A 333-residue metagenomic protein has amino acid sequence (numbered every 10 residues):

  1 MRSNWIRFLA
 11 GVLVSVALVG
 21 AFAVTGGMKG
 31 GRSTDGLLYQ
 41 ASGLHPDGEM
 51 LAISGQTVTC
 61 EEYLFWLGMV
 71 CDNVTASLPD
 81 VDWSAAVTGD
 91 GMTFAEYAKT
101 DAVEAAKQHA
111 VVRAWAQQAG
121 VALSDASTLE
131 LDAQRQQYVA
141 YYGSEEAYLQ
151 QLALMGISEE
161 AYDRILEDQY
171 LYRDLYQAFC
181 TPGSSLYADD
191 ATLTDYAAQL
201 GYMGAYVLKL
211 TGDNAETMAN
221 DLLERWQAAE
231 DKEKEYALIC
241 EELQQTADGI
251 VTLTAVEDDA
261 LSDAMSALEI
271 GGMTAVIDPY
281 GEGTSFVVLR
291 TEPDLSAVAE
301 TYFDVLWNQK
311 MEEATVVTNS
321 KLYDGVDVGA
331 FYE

Functional and structural regions predicted by a protein language model:
M1-E96, T100, D263-A267, E313-E333: Short, low-structural-confidence N-terminal segments
N4, A147-A153, I157-P182, L186: Non-catalytic accessory/assembly modules
G36-L37, D163, Y172-Y206: Acidic/polar surface patches and capping/hinge elements
H45-A76, A110-A116, D168-C180, G204-G212 (+4 more regions): FKBP-type peptidyl-prolyl cis-trans isomerase
G48-S54, M92-V103, V112-A122, R135-Y138 (+6 more regions): Second-shell loop/turn segments in exported
E61, T93, Y97-A110, A122-L129 (+7 more regions): Soluble non-cytosolic domains of exported or imported proteins
S84-T93, K107, R113, L123-S144 (+2 more regions): Acidic helix-start/capping segments at beta-turn-to-alpha-helix junctions
D221-L261: Peptidyl-prolyl cis-trans isomerase
